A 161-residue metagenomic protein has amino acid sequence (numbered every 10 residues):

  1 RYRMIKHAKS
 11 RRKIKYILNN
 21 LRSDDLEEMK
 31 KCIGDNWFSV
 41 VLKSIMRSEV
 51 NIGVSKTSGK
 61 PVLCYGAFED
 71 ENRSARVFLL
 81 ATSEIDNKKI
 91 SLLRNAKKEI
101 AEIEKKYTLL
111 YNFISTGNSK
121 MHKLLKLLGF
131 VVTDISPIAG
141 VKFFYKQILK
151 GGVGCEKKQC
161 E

Functional and structural regions predicted by a protein language model:
R1-D35, K158: Short amphipathic alpha-helix that is part of the acyltransferase structural core
K30-V50: Active-site rim helix/loop that mediates acceptor-substrate recognition in acyltransferases
R47-Y65: Conserved beta-hairpin
G59-E69, S74-F78: Conserved beta-strand in the GNAT
R73-I85, K142-F143: Conserved acetyl-CoA binding element of GNAT-fold acetyltransferases
K88-E102, K123, L127: Conserved acetyl-CoA-binding loop-helix of GNAT-fold acetyltransferases
L110-K126, P137-I138: Conserved beta-strand-loop-alpha-helix junction that forms the acyl-donor binding cleft
F113, V131-F144: Conserved catalytic-core motifs of GNAT/GCN5-like acyltransferases
